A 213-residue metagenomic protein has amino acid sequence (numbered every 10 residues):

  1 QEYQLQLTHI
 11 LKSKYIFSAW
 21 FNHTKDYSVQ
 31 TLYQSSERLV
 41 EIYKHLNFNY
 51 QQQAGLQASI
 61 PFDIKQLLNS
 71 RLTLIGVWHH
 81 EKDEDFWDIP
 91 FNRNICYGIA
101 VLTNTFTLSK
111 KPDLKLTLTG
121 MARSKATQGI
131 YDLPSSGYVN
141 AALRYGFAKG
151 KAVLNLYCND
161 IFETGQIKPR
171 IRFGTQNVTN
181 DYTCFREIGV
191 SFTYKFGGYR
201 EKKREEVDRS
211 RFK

Functional and structural regions predicted by a protein language model:
Q1-Y3, F21-K25, Y50-L56, G76-W78 (+3 more regions): Transmembrane beta-barrel architecture of outer-membrane proteins
E2-I10, K14-T73: Outer membrane beta-barrel strand-and-loop segments of large Gram-negative receptors, especially TonB-dependent
Q6, Y43-N49, S59, W87-R93 (+2 more regions): Outer-membrane beta-barrel domain signature
T8-I10, W20-T24, T73-H79, T119-R123 (+2 more regions): Outer-membrane beta-barrel pore domains and translocons
S13-Y15, K25-Y27, Q66, H80 (+4 more regions): Residue-level signal for secondary-structure boundary sites
A19, Y27-S36, E41, E81-F91 (+3 more regions): Outer-membrane beta-barrel translocator domains and adjoining extracellular loop/strand segments of Gram-negative
F48-S59, T73, V77-T107: Outer-membrane beta-barrel transmembrane domain signature of Gram-negative proteins, especially the mid-to-C-terminal
R93-K213: Conserved C-terminal beta-signal and adjacent last beta-strands/turns of outer-membrane beta-barrel proteins
